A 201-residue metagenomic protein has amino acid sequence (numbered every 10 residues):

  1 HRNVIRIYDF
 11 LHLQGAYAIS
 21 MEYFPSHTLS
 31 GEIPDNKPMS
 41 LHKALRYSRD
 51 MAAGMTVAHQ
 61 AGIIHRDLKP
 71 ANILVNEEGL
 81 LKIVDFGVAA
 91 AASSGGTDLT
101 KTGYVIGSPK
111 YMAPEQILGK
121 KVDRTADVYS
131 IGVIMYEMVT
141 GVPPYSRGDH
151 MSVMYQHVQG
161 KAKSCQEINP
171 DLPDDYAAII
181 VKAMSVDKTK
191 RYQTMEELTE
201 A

Functional and structural regions predicted by a protein language model:
H1-R2: Conserved N-lobe motifs of Hanks-type protein kinase catalytic domains, especially the short loop(s) flanking
F10: Activation-segment/catalytic-loop signature of the eukaryotic protein kinase fold
Q14-T28, E32: Conserved short submotifs of the Hanks-type protein kinase catalytic core that shape the nucleotide-binding pocket
Y47-S48: Activation segment signature within eukaryotic-like protein kinase domains
A53-I63: Protein kinase catalytic-loop region centered on the HRD/HxD motif
M55, K110-A201: C-terminal lobe helix-coil module of Hanks-type protein kinase domains
I63-P70, V75: Catalytic-loop of the protein kinase fold
E78-P114, L118-K121: Activation segment of protein kinases
